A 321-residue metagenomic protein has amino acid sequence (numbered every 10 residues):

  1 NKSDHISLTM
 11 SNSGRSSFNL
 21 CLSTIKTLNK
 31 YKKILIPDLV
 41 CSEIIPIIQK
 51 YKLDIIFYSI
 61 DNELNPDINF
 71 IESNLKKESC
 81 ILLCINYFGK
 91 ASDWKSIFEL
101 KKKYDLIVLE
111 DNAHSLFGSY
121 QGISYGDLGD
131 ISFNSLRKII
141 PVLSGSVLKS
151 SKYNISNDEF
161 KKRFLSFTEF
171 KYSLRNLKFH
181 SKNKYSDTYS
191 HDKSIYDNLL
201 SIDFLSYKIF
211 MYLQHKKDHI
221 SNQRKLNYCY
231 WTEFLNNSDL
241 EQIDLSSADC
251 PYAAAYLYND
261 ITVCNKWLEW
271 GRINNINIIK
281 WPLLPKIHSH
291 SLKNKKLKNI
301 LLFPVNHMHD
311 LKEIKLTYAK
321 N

Functional and structural regions predicted by a protein language model:
K2-T9, G14, V40, L83-I85 (+1 more regions): PLP-dependent aminotransferase class I/II
L20-C21, I44-I48, W94-K95, Y120 (+2 more regions): A short acidic (Asp/Glu
C21-L75: Conserved PLP-anchoring active-site segment centered on the Schiff-base-forming lysine
L39-S42, A113-Q121, P285-K286: Short, polar loop motifs at secondary-structure junctions
I48, L100-K101, Y125, L235 (+1 more regions): A generic structural signal for well-ordered alpha-helical segments
N62-N157: Active-site phosphate-binding strand-loop segment of PLP-dependent enzymes
